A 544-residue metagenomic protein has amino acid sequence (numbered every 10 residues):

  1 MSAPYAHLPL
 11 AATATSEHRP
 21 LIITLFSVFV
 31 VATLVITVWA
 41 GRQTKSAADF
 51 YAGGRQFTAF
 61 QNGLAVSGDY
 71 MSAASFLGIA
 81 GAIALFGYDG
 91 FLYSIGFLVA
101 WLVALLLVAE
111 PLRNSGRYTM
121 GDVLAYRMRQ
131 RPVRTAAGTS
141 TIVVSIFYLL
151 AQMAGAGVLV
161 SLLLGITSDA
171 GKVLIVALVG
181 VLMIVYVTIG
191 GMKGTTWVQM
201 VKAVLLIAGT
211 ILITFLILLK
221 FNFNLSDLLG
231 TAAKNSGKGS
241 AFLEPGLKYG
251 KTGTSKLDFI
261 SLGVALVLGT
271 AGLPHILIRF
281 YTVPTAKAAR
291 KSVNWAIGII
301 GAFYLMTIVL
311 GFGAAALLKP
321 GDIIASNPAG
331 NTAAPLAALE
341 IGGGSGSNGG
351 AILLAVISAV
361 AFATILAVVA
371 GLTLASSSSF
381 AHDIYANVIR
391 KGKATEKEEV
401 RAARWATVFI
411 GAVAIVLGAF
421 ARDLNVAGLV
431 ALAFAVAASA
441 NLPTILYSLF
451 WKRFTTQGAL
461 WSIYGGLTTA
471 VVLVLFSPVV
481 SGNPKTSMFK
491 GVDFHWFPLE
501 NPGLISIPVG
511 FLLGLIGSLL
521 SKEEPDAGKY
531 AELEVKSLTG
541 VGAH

Functional and structural regions predicted by a protein language model:
S2-F76, V187-G190, G209, A543: Membrane-interface "cap" regions at the ends of multi-pass membrane proteins
S2-T37, D258, Q457-H544: A generic transmembrane alpha-helix motif of multi-pass inner-membrane proteins
L8-H18, R55-F57, Q61, G78-L92 (+4 more regions): Loop-to-helix junctions at membrane interfaces in multi-pass transport proteins
H18-A48, Y118-L162, L174-S236, L268-H275 (+5 more regions): Membrane-interface loop-to-helix entry segments
T33-A40, A104-V108, M183, V187 (+8 more regions): Structural signal for membrane-spanning alpha-helices in multi-pass inner-membrane proteins, emphasizing helix cores
K45-Y51, Y118, L225-G230, L429 (+1 more regions): Short, Lys/Arg-enriched, Gly/Pro-containing loop segments at transmembrane-helix junctions of multi-pass membrane
I79-I189, K256-D258, R279-A431, V541-H544: Helix-loop-helix junctions that connect adjacent transmembrane helices in secondary transporters/permeases, recognized
A433-A438: Activity-critical C-terminal alpha-helical subdomain
